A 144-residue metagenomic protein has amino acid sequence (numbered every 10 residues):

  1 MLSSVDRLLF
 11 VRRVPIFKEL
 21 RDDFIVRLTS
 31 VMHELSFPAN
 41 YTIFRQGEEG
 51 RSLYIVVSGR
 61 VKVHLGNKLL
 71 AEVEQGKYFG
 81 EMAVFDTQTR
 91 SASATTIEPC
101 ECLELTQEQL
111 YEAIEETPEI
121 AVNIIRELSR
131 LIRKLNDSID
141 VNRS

Functional and structural regions predicted by a protein language model:
M1-S144: Cytosolic regulatory regions built on CNB/CRP/Popeye-like sensor folds
